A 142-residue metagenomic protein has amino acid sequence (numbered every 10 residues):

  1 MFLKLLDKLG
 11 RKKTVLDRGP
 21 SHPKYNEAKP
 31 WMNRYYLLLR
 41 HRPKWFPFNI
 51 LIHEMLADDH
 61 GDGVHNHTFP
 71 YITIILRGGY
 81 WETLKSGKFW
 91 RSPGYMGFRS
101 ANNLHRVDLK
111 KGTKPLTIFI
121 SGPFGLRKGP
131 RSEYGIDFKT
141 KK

Functional and structural regions predicted by a protein language model:
M1-N49: A short, N-terminal "cap"/entry segment at the start of jelly-roll beta-barrel domains of the cupin/DSBH fold
R18-Y25, P123-G125, G135-K142: A glycine-rich, hydrophobic/aromatic-adjacent loop/helix-cap motif
N49-H67, A101: Conserved short histidine dyad/triad with adjacent acidic residue
A57-D58, Y80-W81, N103-H105, G122-L126: Short, solvent-exposed loop/turn segments at secondary-structure junctions
N66-W81: Short, conserved beta-strand element in jelly-roll/cupin
T83-R106: Short acidic-glycine-tyrosine-enriched beta hairpin
F98, G112-G129: A short hydrophobic beta-strand segment most commonly corresponding to one strand of the jelly-roll/cupin
N102-L104, L109-K111, R127-K142: Acidic/His-leaning functional-site neighborhoods
